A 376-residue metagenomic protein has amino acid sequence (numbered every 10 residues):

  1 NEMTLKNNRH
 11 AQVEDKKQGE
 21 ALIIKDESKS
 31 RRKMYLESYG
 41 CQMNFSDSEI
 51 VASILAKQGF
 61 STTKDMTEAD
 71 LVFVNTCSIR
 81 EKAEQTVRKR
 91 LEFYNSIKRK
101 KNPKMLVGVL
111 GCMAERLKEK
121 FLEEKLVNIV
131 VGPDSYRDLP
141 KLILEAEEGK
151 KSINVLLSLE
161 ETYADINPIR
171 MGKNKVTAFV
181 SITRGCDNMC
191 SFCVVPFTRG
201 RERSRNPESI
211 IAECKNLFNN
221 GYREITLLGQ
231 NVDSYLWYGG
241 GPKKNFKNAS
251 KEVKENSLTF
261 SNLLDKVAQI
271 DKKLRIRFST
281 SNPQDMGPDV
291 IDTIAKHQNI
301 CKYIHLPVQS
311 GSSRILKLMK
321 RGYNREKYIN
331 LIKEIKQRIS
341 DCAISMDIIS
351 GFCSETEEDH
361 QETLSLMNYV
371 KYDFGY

Functional and structural regions predicted by a protein language model:
N1-Y235, D289, E326-Q337, Q361 (+1 more regions): Proteins enriched for Cys/Gly/acidic motifs involved in redox and nucleic-acid/cofactor modification
K104-G111, N219-E357: Conserved SAM/AdoMet-binding glycine-rich loop
Y376: Glycine-rich phosphate-binding active-site loops on the catalytic face of alpha/beta enzymes
